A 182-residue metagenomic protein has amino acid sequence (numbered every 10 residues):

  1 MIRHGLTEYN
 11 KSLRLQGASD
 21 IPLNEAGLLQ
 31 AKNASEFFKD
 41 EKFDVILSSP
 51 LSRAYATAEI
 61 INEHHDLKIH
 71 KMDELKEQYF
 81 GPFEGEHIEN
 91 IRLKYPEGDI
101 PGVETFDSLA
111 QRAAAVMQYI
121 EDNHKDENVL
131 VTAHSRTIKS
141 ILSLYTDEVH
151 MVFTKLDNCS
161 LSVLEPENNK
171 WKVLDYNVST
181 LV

Functional and structural regions predicted by a protein language model:
M1-H4, V131: Short, hydrophobic/glycine-enriched beta-strand segments
R3-Y55, E104-A114: Loop-to-helix element that buttresses phosphate recognition and phosphoryl-transfer chemistry
L13-R14, A58-N62, L142-Y145: Short amphipathic alpha-helical segments
K32-L93: Phosphate-coordination/substrate-recognition cap region in phosphate-metabolizing enzymes
S49-L51, E74, T132-R136, N177: Short, well-ordered beta-to-alpha junction loops that form the rim of enzyme active sites and present histidine/acidic
Y55, M117-L174: Active-site-adjacent alpha-helix immediately C-terminal to a catalytic or transition-state-stabilizing loop
N90-S108: Short glycine/proline- and acidic residue-enriched helix-loop micro-motifs that form flexible lids or anion-recognition
L174-V182: Short, solvent-exposed aromatic-acidic interface loops
